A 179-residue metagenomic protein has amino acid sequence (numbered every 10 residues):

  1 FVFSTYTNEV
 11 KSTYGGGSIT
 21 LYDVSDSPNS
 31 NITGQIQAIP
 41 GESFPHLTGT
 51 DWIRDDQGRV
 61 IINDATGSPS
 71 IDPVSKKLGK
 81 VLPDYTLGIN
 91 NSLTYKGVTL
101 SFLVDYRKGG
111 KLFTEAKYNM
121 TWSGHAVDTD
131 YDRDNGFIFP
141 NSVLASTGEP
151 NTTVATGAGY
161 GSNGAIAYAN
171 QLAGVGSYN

Functional and structural regions predicted by a protein language model:
V2, N90-S92: Outer-membrane beta-barrel architecture
T7-L82, N90, T99-N179: Surface-exposed, extracytoplasmic segments of Gram-negative outer-membrane nutrient-acquisition systems
T94-K96: Short strand-coil-strand connectors
